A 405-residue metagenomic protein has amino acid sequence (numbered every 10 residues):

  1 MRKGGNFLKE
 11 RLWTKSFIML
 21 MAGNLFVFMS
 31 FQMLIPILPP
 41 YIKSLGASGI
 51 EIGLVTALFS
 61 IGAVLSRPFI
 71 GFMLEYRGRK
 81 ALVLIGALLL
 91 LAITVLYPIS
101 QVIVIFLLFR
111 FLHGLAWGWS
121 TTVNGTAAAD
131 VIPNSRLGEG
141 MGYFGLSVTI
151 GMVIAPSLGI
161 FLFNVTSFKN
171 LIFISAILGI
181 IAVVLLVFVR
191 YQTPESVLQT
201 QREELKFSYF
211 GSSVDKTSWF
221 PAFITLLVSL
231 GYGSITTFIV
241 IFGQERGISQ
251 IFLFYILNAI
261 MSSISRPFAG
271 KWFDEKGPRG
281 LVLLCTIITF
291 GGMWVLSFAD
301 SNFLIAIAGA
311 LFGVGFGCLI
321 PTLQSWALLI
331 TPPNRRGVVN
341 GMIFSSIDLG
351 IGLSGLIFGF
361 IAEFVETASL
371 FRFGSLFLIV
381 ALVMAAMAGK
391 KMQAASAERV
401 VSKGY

Functional and structural regions predicted by a protein language model:
R2-W13, Y191-A222, Y405: Juxtamembrane intracellular "pre-TM" segments in multi-pass secondary transporters
T14-G53, F220, S229-F242: Helix-loop boundary and gating motifs at the non-cytosolic
S66-G78, R266-G277: Helix-to-loop junctions at the C-terminal end of transmembrane segments in multipass secondary transporters
G78, I99-Q101, G277, F298-D300: Helix-breaking motifs and short loop linkers at transmembrane-helix boundaries and internal kinks in secondary membrane
A81-V95, G280-W294: Structural signature of the two symmetry-related core transmembrane helices
V104-L112, G292, F303-L311: Paired small-residue
F109-S147: Cytoplasmic helix-loop-helix junction between adjacent transmembrane helices in 12-TM secondary transporters
A176-L198, M384-G389: C-terminal membrane-cytosol helix-exit motif in multi-pass small-molecule transporters
